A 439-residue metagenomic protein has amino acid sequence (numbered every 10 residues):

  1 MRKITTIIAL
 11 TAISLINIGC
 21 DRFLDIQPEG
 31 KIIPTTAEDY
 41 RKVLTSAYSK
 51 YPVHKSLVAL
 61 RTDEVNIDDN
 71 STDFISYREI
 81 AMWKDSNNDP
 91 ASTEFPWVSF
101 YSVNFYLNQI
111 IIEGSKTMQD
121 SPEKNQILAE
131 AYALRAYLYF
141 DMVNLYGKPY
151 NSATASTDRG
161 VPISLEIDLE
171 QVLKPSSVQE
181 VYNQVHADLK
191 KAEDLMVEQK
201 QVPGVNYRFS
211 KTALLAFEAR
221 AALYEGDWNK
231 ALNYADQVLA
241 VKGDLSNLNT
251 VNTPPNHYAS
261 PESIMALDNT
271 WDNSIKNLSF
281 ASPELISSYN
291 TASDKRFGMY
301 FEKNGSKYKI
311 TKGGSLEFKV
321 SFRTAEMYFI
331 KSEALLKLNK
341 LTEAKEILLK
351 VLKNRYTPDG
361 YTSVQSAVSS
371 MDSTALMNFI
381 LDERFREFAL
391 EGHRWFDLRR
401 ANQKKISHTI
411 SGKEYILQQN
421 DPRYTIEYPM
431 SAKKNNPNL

Functional and structural regions predicted by a protein language model:
M1-C20: Sec-dependent bacterial lipoprotein signal peptides
I4, C20-V65, S431-L439: Acidic, glycine-rich segments characteristic of secretory precursors and extracytoplasmic regions
G30-P34, V58-T72, K148-T157, E198-N273 (+1 more regions): Short, surface-exposed recognition loops and adjoining beta-strand edges that mediate ligand/DNA contacts, enriched
K42-V43, I75, G226, K230-E326 (+6 more regions): Hydrophobic-face positions in mid-chain alpha helices that act as interaction patches
Y77-Y146, S176, E193-Q201, S315-K319 (+3 more regions): Conserved, well-structured interaction surfaces
N104-L107, Y182, L189, A235 (+2 more regions): Inward-facing hydrophobic residues that define packing positions of alpha-helical scaffold repeats
